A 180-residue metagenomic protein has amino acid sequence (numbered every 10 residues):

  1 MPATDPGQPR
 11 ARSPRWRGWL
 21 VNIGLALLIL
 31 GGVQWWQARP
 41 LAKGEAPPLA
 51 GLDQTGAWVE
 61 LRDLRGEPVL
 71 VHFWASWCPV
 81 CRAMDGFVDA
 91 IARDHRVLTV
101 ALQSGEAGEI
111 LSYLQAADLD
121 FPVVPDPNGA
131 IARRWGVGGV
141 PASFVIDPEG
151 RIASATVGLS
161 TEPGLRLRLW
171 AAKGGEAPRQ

Functional and structural regions predicted by a protein language model:
M1-L52, Q180: N-terminal targeting signals for export/organelle localization
P47, V69, V140-A142: Short loop/turn microsegments at loop-to-beta-strand junctions
E60-R82, V88: Short active-site neighborhood of thiol/selenol oxidoreductases, capturing the structured segment around
E67-P68, A83-G105, S112-A116, L167 (+1 more regions): Conserved helix-turn-beta segment immediately C-terminal to the redox Cys motif in thioredoxin-like folds
P79, S104-G108, A130, S160: Short alpha-helical
L111-E149: Short, internal strand/loop/helix patches that form the active-site neighborhood or redox-interaction surface
V145-Q180: Thiol-/selenol-based redox modules, centered on thioredoxin-like and closely related oxidoreductase domains
